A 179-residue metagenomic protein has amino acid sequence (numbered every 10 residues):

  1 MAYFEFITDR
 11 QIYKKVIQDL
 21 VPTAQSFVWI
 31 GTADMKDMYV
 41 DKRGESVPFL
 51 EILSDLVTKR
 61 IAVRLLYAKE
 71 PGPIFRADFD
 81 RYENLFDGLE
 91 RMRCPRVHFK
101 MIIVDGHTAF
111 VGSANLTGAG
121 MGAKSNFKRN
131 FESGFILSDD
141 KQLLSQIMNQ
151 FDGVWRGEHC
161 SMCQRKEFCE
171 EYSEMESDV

Functional and structural regions predicted by a protein language model:
M1-L65: PLD-like (HKD) phosphodiesterase/transphosphatidyltransferase domain
A24-Q25, F86, G106: Short, well-ordered alpha-helix to beta-strand connector turns
D34, Y67-G72, V97, D140-K141: Short beta-alpha junction loops
D37-Y39, G72-F75, G118: Short, solvent-exposed loop/turn segments at secondary-structure junctions
L66-A68, C94, V104, V111-G112 (+1 more regions): Generic beta-sheet signal
F79-P95: Structural recognition of alpha->loop->beta junctions
K100-I103, F135: Short beta-strand scaffold segments in enzyme catalytic cores
T108-V179: Signature of lipid phosphatidyltransferase scaffolds
